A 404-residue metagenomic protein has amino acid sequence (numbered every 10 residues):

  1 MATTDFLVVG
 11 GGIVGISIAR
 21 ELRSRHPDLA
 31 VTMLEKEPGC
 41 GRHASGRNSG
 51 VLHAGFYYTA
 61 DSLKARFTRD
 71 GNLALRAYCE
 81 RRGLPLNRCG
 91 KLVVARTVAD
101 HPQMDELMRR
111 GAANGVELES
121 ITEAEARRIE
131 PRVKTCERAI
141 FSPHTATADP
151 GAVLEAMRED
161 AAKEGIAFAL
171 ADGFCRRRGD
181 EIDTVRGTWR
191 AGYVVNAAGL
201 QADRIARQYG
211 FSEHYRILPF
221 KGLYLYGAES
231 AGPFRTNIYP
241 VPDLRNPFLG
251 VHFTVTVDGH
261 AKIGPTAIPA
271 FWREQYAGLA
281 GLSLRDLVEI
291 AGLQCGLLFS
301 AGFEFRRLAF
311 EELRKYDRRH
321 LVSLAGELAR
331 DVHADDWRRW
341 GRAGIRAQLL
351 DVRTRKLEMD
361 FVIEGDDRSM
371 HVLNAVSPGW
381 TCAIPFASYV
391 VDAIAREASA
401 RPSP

Functional and structural regions predicted by a protein language model:
A2-V14, T32: Beta1/beta-strand and adjacent pyrophosphate-binding region of the FAD-binding site in flavoprotein oxidoreductases
S17, D183-L284: Flavin-dependent oxidoreductases
R23-G46: Glycine-rich FAD pyrophosphate-binding loop
G50-E125, I129, C136, G250-H252 (+3 more regions): Dinucleotide-binding Rossmann-like beta1-alpha1 core, especially the glycine-rich loop that anchors the ADP
T59-D70, V94-Q103, I140-E159, F310-H320 (+1 more regions): Short beta-strand to alpha-helix junction loop
G115, S212-H214, A231, T256-D258 (+1 more regions): Flavin-binding catalytic cores
A139-Y193, A197, Q201-R204, I384-A395: Helical element adjacent to the flavin cofactor pocket in flavoenzyme catalytic cores
F248, L298-P402: C-terminal catalytic lobe of FAD-dependent flavoproteins
